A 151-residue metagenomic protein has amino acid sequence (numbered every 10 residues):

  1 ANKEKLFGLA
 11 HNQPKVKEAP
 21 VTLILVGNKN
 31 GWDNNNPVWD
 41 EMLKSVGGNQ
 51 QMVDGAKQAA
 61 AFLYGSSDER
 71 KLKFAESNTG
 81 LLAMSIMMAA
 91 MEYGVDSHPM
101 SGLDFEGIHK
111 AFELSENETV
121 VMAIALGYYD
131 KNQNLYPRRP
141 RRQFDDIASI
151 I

Functional and structural regions predicted by a protein language model:
A1-I151: Acidic, surface-exposed loops and disordered segments
